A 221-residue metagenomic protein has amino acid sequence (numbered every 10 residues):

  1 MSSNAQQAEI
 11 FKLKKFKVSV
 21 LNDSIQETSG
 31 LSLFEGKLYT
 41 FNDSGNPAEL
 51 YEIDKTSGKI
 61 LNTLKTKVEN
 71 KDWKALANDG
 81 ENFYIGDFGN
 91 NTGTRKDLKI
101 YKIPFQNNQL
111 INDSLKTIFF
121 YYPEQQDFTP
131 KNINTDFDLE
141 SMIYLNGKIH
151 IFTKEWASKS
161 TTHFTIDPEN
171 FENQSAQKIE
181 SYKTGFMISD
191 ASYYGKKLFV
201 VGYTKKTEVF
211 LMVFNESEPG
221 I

Functional and structural regions predicted by a protein language model:
M1-K12: Bacterial Sec-dependent N-terminal signal peptides
K14-L21, T63-V68, I111-N134, I166-G185: Surface-exposed loop and turn segments in beta-propeller and other repeat-based domains that flank or scaffold
S24-F34, E69-D79, T129-L145, G185-K196: Beta-rich, blade/repeat-based domains predominating in secreted/periplasmic proteins but also intracellular
F34-N91: Glycine/small-residue-rich interface belts in oligomeric ring/scaffold proteins and their assembly partners
P47-Y51, N91-I103, S158-D167, K206-N215: Structural motif
D54-G58, P104-N108, D167-F171, F214-P219: Short loop/turn segments that connect beta-strands within beta-propeller blades
A77-L139: Hydrophobic alpha-helical segments and helix pairs
K183-E218: Loop/turn-rich, solvent-exposed surfaces of beta-rich toroidal or solenoidal domains
